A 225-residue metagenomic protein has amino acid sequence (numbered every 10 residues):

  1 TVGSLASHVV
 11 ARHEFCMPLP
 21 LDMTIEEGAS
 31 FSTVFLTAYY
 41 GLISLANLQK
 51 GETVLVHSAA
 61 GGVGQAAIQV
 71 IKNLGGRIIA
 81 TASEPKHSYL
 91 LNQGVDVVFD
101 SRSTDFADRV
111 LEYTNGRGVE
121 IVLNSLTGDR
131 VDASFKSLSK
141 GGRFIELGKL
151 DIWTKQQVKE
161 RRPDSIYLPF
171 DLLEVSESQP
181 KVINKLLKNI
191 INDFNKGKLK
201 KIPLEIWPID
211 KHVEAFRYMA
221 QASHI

Functional and structural regions predicted by a protein language model:
T1-I225: 4′-phosphopantetheine-dependent carrier domains
